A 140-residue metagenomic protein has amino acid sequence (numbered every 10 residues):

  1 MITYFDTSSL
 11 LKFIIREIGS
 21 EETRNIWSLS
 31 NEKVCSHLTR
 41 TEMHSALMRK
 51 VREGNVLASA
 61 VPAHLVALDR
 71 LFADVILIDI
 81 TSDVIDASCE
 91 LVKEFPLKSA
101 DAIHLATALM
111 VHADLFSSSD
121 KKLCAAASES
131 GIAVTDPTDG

Functional and structural regions predicted by a protein language model:
M1, N31-K33, D74-I76, M110-L115: Short active-site oxyanion
M1-T39, K50, G54-A63, S130 (+1 more regions): Short, well-structured N-terminal submotif of metal-dependent ribonuclease cores
I2, L105-G140: Acidic, PIN/NYN-like endoribonuclease modules and their adjacent C-terminal/linker elements
F5, C35, D79, S99 (+1 more regions): Short beta-strand scaffold positions
L10, T39, V84, H104 (+1 more regions): Alpha-helix capping/helix-boundary segments
T39, A63-E94: Acidic catalytic patch
